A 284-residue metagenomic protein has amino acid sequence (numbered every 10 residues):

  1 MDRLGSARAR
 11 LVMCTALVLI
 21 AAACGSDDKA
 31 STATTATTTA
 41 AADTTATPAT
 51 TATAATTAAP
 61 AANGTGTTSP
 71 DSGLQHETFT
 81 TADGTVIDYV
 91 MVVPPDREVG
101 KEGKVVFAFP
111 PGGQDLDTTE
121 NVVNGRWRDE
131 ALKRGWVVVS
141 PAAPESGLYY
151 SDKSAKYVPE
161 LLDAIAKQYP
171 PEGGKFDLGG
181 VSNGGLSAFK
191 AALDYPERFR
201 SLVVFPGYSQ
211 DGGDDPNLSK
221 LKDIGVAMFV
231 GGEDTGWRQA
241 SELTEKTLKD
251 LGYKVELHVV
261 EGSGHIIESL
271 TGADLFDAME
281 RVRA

Functional and structural regions predicted by a protein language model:
M1-V12: Bacterial N-terminal signal peptides that target proteins for export
I20-A23: C-terminal motif of bacterial Sec signal peptides marking the signal peptidase cleavage site
G25-S26, T32-T37, A42, P48-V105 (+4 more regions): A domain-start/cap signature at the N-terminus of enzymes
V90, V105-F109, V137-A142, K175-G180 (+3 more regions): Structural recognition of the beta-strand scaffold that forms the well-ordered cores of secreted hydrolase catalytic
D96-E102, Y149-N183: Gly/Ser-rich "nucleophile elbow"/oxyanion-hole loop immediately N-terminal to the catalytic nucleophile in hydrolases
R97-G103, A108-L148, G236: Short substrate-entry loop that stabilizes the transition state in hydrolases
G185-P196: Short glycine-enriched nucleophile-adjacent loop and the immediately C-terminal alpha-helix near the catalytic center
S201, P206-E280: The feature captures the conserved acid-bearing segment of alpha/beta-hydrolase catalytic domains
